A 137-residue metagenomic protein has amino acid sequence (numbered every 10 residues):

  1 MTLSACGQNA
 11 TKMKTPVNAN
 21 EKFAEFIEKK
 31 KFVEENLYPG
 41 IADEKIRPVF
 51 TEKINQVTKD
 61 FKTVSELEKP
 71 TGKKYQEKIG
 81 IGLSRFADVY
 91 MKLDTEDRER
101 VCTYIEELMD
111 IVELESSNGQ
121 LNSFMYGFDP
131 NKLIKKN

Functional and structural regions predicted by a protein language model:
L3-A5: C-terminal motif of bacterial Sec signal peptides marking the signal peptidase cleavage site
A10-N20, L93-N137: Amphipathic alpha-helical binding modules
A10-T63, D129-I134: Short terminal alpha-helical segments
K29, R47, R85, R98-R100: Arginine residue identity/basic-tract feature
E35, K62, K69, D94 (+1 more regions): Residue-level signal for secondary-structure boundary elements
V49, K53, K74-K78, D97 (+1 more regions): Residue-level detector of well-ordered alpha-helical segments, enriched for hydrophobic/aromatic packing positions
I54-K92: Mature extracytoplasmic domains of secretory-pathway proteins
